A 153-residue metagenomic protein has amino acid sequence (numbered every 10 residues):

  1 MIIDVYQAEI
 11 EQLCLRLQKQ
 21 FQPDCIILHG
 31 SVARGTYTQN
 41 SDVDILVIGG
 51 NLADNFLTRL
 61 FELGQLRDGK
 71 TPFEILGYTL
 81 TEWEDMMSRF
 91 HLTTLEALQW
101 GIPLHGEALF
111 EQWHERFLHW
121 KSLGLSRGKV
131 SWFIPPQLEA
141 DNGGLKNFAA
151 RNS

Functional and structural regions predicted by a protein language model:
M1-D24, R34-Q39, G50-S153: Catalytic core of pol beta-like nucleotidyltransferases
H29-S31: Glycine-rich beta-strand-to-loop/alpha-helix junction loops that act as flexible
D44-V47: Short beta-strand->loop micro-motif that forms the acidic, two-metal-ion catalytic signature in nucleotide-processing
